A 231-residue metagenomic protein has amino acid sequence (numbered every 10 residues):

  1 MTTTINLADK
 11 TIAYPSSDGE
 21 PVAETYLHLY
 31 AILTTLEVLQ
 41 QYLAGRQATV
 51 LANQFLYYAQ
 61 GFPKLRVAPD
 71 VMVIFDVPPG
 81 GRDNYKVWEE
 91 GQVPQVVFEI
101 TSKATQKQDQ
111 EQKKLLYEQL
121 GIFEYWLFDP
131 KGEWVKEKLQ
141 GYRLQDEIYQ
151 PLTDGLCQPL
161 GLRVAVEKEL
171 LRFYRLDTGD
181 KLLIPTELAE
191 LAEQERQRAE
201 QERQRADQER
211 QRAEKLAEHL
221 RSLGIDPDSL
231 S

Functional and structural regions predicted by a protein language model:
M1-E124, F128-S231: Gly/Pro/Ser/Thr-rich low-complexity, intrinsically disordered segments predominantly at protein N-termini
